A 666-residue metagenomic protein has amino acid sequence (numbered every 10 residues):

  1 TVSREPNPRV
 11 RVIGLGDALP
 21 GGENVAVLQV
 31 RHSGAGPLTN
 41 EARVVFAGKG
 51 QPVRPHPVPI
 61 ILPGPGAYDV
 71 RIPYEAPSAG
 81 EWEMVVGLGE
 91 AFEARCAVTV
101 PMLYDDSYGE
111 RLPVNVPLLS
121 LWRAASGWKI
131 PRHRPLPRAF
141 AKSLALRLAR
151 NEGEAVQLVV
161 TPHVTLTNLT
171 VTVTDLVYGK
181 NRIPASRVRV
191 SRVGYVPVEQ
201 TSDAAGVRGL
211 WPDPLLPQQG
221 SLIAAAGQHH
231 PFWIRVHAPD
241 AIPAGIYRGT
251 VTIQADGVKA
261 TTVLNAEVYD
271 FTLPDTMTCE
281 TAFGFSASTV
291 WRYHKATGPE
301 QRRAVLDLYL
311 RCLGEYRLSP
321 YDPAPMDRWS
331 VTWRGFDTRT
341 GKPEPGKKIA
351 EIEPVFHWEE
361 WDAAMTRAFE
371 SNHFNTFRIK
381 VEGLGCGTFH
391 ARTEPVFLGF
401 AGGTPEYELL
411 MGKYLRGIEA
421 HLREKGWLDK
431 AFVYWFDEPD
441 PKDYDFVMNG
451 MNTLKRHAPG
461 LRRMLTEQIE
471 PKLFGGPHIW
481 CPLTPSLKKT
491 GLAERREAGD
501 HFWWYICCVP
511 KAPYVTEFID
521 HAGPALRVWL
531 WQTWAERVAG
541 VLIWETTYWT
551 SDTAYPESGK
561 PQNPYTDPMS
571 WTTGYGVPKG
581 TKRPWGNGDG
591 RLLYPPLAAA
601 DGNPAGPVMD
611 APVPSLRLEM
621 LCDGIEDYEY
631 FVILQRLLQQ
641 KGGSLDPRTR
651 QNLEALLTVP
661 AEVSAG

Functional and structural regions predicted by a protein language model:
V2-D337, G666: Mature N-terminal, pre-catalytic/accessory segment of carbohydrate-active enzymes
R11-I13, F502-W504, G540-E545: Short hydrophobic alpha-helical runs that function as membrane-insertion/retention elements
L176-V177, W211-Q218, Q228, V236-D240 (+5 more regions): Aromatic-lined carbohydrate-binding surfaces of glycoside hydrolases
W333-R334, R367, N372-V447, N452-Q468 (+1 more regions): Catalytic domains of carbohydrate-active enzymes that cleave complex glycans
A458, G475-W480, E497-W503, R537-G540: Glycine-enriched alpha-helix->loop->beta-strand junction motifs that scaffold or abut catalytic
E467-P471, T484-K489: Short, polar loop motifs at secondary-structure junctions
A498-L526: Active-site clefts of carbohydrate-active enzymes
H521-V577: Substrate-binding cleft of secreted/luminal carbohydrate-active enzymes
